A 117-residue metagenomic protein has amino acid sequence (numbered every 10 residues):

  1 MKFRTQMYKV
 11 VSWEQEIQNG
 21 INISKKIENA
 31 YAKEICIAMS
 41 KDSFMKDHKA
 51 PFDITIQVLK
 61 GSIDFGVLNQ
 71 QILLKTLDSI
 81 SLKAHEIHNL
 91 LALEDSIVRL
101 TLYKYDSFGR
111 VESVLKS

Functional and structural regions predicted by a protein language model:
M1-Y31, G66, L115-S117: A short, N-terminal "cap"/entry segment at the start of jelly-roll beta-barrel domains of the cupin/DSBH fold
G20, K33-A50: Conserved short histidine dyad/triad with adjacent acidic residue
S40-D42, L77, H85, D95: Tight coil/turn sites that cap or link beta-strands
M45-D47, F65-G66, L82, I87-L93: Short beta-strand His + acidic residue motifs that chelate non-heme Fe in jelly-roll/DSBH and cupin folds
F52-I63: Glycine- and acidic-residue-biased ligand/ion/polar-headgroup-sensing regions
L59-K60, K75-T76, E94: A cytosolic small-molecule/anion-sensing beta-strand core signal
N69-A84: Short acidic-glycine-tyrosine-enriched beta hairpin
A84-F108: Ligand-binding loop in jelly-roll beta-barrel domains
